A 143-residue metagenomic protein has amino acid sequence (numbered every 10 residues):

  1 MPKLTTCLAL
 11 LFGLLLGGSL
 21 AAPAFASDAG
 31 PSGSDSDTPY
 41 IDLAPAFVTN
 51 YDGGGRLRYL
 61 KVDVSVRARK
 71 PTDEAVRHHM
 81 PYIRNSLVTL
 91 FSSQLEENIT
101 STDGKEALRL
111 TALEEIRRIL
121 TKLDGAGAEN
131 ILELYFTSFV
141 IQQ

Functional and structural regions predicted by a protein language model:
M1-Q143: Flexible, low-complexity charged segments
